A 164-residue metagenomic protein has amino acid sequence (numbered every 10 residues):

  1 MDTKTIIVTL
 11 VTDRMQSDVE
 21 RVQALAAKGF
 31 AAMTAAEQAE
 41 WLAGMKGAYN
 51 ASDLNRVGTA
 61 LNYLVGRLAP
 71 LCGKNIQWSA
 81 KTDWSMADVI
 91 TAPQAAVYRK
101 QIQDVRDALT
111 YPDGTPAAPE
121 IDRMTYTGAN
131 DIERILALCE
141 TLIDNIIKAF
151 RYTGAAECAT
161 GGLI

Functional and structural regions predicted by a protein language model:
M1-I164: Extracellular "spike/adhesin" assembly and maturation modules and analogous cytosolic coiled-coil scaffolds
